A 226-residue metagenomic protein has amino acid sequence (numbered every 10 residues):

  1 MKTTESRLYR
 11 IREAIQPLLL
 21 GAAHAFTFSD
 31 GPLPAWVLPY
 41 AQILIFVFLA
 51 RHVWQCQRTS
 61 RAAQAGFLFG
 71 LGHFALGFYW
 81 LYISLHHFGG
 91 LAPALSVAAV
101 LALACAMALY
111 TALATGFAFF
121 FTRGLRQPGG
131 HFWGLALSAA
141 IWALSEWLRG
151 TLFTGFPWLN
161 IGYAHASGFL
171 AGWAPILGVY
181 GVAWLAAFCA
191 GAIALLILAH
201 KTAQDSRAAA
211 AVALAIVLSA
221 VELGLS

Functional and structural regions predicted by a protein language model:
K2-S226: Membrane-embedded alpha-helical bundles of multi-pass enzymes that act on lipidic or dolichyl-linked glycan substrates
